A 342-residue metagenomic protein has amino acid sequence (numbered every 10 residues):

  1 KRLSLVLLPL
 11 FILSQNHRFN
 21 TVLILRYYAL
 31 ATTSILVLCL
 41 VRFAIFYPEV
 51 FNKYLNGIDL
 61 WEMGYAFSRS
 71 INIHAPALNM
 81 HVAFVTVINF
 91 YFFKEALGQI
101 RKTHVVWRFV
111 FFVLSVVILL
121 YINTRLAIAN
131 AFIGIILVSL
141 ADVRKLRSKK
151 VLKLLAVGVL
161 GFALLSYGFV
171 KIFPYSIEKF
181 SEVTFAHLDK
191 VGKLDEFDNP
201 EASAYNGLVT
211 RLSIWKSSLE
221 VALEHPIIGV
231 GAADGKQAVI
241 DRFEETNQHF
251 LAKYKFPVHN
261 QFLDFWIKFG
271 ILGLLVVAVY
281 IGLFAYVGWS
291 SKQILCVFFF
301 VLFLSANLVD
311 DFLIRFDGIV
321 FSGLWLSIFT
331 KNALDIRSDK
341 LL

Functional and structural regions predicted by a protein language model:
K1-R2, S68-V85, V258-Q261, W266-G273 (+1 more regions): Membrane-interface micro-motifs in multi-pass membrane enzymes
S4-L13, N79-F92, S322-F329: Hydrophobic cores of alpha-helical transmembrane segments in multi-pass inner/ER membrane proteins, independent
V22-N56, I71-K145, K153, V287: Alpha-helical transmembrane segments of multi-pass inner-membrane proteins
G64, F197-F269: Long extracytoplasmic/lumenal interhelical loops at the membrane interface of multi-pass membrane proteins
V87-I88, A131-V138, V277-Y280, C296-L308 (+1 more regions): Transmembrane alpha-helices of multi-pass inner-membrane enzymes
V106-I118, Q293-A306: Transmembrane alpha-helix segments characteristic of polytopic inner-membrane glycan-assembly/cell-envelope
L140, E245-Q248, I267-V301: Hydrophobic transmembrane alpha-helices and their immediate junctions
D142-A202, K216-E224, A232: A membrane-periplasm/extracellular boundary helix in multi-pass inner-membrane enzymes that assemble envelope glycans
